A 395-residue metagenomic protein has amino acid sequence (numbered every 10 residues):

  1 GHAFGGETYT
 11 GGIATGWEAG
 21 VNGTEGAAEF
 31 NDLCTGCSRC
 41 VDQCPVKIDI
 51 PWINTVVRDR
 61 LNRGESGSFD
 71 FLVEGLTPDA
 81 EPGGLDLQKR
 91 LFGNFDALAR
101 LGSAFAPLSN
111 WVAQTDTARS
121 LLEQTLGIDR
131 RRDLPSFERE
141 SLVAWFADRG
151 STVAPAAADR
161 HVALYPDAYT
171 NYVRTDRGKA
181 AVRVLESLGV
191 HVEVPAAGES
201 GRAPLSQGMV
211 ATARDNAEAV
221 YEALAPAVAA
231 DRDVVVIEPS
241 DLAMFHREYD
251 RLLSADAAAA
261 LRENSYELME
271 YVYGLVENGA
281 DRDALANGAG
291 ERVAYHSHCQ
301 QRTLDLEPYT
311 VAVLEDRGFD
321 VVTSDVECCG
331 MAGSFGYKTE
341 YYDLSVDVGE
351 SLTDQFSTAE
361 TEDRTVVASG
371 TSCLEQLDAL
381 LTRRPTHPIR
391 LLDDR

Functional and structural regions predicted by a protein language model:
G1-G102, D215-V220, A259, F319 (+2 more regions): Ferredoxin-type iron-sulfur electron-transfer modules in oxidoreductases and energy-metabolism complexes
A3, L33-Q43, K47, V56-R60 (+10 more regions): Generic, well-ordered alpha-helical scaffold segments in large soluble proteins
A3-I13, K47-L61, G75-P78, T125-D129 (+5 more regions): A glycine-rich phosphate-binding loop feature that marks nucleotide/adenosyl-phosphate handling sites
L76-L188, R214, A223, R232-D233 (+2 more regions): Non-ligating segments of multi-cofactor redox enzymes
D116-S120, L275-A280: Proline-centered turn/helix-capping motifs that create local helix->coil transitions or kinks
P155-A157, A227-V228, L285-G288: Solvent-exposed alpha-helices and their adjacent loops that cap or buttress functional pockets in soluble metabolic
H161, P166-L261, E267-E270, G274 (+2 more regions): Cofactor-cradling patches in redox/metallo enzymes
A280-D281, T303: Flexible internal linker/loop segments at domain or repeat junctions
